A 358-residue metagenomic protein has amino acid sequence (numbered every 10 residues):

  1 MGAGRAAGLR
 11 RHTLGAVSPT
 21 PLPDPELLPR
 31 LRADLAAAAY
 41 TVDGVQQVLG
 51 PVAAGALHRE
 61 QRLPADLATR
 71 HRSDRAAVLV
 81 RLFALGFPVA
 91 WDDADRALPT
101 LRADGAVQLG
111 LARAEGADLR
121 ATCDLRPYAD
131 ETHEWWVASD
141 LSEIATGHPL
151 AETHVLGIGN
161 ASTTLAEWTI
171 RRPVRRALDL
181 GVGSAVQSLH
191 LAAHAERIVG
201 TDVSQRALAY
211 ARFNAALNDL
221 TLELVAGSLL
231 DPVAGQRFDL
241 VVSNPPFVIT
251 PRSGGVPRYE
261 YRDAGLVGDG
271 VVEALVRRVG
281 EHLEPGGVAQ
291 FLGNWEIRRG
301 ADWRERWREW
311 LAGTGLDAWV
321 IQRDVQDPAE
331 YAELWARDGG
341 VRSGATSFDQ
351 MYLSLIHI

Functional and structural regions predicted by a protein language model:
M1-R11: Compositionally biased, low-complexity flexible segments
S18-S139, E143-A145: N-terminal auxiliary segments of SAM/dcSAM-dependent transferases
E115-A177, S184-H194: SAM-dependent Rossmann-like transferase core, predominantly class I methyltransferases with a strong bias toward
G159-S243, E296: Conserved SAM/SAH cofactor-binding pocket of Class I
S243-A274: Mobile active-site "lid"/loop adjacent to the S-adenosyl-L-methionine
G268-I321: Conserved Class I SAM-dependent methyltransferase catalytic core
A329-A345: Short, surface-exposed amphipathic charged segments that create phosphate/polyanion-binding patches used for binding
I356-I358: Conserved small/polar residues in nucleotide/adenosyl-binding loops
